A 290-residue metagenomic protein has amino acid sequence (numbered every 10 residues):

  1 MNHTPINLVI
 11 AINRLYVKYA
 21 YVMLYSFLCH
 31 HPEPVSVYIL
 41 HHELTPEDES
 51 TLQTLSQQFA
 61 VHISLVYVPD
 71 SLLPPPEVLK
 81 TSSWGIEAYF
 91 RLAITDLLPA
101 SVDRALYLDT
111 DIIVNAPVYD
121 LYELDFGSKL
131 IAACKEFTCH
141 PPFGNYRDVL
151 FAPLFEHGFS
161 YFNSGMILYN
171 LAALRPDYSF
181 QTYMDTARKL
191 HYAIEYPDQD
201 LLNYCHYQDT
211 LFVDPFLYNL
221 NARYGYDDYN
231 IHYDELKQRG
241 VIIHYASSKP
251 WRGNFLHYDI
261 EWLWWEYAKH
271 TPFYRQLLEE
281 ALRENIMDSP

Functional and structural regions predicted by a protein language model:
M1-I6, I12, S164, L171-P290: A glycosyltransferase accessory/donor-loop signature
M1-Y25, C29: N-proximal low-complexity "stem/linker" segments adjacent to membrane-targeting elements
H30-I39, I63: Short loop->beta transition adjacent to catalytic acidic/histidine clusters or analogous donor-positioning motifs
S36-E43, A133-K135: Short internal beta-strands
T54-L97: Active-site-proximal specificity loops/subdomain of glycosyltransferases
P69-S71, E87-P142, Y161, L168: GT-A fold catalytic core of metal-dependent nucleotide-sugar glycosyltransferases, centered on the diacidic
I131-P153, S248-G253, H257-E266: A short, conserved beta-to-alpha structural element at the edge of catalytic cores that scaffolds binding
L154-M166: A recurrent flexible, glycine/aromatic-enriched loop bordering the glycosyltransferase active site that acts as
